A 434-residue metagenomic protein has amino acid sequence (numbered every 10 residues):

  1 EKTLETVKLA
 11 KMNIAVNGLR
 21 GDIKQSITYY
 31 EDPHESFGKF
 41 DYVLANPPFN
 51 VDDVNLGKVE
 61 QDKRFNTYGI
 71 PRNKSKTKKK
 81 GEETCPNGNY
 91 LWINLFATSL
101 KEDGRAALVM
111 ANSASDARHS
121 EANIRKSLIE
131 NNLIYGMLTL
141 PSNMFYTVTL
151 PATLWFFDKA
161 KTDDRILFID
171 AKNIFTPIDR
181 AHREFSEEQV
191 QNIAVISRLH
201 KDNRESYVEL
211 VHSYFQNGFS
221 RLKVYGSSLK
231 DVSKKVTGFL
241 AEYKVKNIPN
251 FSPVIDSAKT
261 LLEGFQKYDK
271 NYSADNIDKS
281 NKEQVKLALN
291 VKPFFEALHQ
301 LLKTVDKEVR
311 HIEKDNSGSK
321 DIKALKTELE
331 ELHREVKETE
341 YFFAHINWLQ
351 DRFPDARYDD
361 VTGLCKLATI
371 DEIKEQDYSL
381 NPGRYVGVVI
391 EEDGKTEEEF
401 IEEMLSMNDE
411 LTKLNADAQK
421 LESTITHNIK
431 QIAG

Functional and structural regions predicted by a protein language model:
T3-G38: S-adenosyl-L-methionine
F37, D41-Q431: A conserved structural/catalytic subdomain of Rossmann-like adenosyl-cofactor enzymes
